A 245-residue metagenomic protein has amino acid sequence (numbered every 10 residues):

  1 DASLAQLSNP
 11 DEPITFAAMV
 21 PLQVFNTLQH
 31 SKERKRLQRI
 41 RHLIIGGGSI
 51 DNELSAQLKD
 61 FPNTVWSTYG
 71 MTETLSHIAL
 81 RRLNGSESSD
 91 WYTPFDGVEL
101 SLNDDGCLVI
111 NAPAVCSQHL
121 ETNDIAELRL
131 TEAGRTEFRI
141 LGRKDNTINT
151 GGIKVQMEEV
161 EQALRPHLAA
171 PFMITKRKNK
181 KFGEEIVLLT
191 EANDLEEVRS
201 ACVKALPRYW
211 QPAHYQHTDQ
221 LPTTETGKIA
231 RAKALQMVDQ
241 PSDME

Functional and structural regions predicted by a protein language model:
D1-N26: AMP-binding/adenylate-forming
I14-F16, R41, A213: Conserved acidic residues
F16-A18, I44, L189: Structural motif
H30-S86: Gly/Ser/Thr-rich phosphate-binding loop
N63-G106, V115-H119: Conserved ATP-binding loop and adjacent catalytic segment of the adenylate-forming AMP-binding
Q118, N123-W210: AMP-binding/adenylate-forming catalytic core of the ANL superfamily
I148, T175, V187-L189, A201-E245: Conserved C-terminal "lid"/linker of ANL adenylate-forming enzymes
